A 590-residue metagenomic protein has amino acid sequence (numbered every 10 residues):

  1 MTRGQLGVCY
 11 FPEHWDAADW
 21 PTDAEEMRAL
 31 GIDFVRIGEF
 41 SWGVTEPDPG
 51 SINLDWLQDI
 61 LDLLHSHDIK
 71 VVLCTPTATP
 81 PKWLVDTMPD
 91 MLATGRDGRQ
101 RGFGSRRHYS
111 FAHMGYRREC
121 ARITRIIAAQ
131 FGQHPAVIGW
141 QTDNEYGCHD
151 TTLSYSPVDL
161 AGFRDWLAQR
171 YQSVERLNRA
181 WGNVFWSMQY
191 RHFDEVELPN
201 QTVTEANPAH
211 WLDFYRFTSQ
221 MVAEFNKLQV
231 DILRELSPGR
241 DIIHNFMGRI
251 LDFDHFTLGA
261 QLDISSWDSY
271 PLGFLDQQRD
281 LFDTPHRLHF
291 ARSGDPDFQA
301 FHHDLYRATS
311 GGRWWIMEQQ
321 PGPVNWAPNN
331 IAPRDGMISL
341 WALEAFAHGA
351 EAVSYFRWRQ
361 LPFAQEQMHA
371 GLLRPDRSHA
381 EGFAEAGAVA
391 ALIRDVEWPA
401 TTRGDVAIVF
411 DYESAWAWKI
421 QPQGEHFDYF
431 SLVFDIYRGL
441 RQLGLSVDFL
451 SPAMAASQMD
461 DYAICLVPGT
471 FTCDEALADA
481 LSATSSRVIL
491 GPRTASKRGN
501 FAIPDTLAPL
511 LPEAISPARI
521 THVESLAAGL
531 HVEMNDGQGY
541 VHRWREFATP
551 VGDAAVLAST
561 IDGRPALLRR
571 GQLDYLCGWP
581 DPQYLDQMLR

Functional and structural regions predicted by a protein language model:
L6-A17, G38-L57, G102-A121, Y146-S154 (+8 more regions): The substrate-binding groove and active-site-proximal loops of carbohydrate-active enzymes, especially glycoside
V8, M27, V35, L64 (+11 more regions): Conserved, mostly hydrophobic/aromatic
H14-A29, C120-I126, M247-T257, R334-L343 (+1 more regions): Short, acidic/polar
P21-R101, R125-A128, Q229-S237, T472: Aromatic-lined substrate-binding rim segments of carbohydrate-active enzymes
D97-L305: Polysaccharide-binding and catalytic clefts of secreted carbohydrate-active enzymes
P208, I243-D435, A518-R545, L557-S559 (+2 more regions): Hydrophobic targeting/anchoring helices
Y437-Q458: A short, well-structured beta->alpha microelement
D460, P468-R590: A conserved amphipathic helix/loop scaffold that creates a polar/acidic microenvironment used either to coordinate
